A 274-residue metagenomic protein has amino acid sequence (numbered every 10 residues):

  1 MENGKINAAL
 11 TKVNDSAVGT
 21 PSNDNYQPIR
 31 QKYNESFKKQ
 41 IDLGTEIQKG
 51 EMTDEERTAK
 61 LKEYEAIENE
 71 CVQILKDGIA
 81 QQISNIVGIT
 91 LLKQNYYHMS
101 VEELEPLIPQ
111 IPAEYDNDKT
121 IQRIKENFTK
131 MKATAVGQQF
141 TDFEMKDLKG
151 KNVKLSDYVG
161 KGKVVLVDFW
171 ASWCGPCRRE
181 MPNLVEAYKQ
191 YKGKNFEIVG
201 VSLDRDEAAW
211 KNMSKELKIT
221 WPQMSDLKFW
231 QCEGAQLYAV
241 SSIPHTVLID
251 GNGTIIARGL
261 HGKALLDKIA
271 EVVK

Functional and structural regions predicted by a protein language model:
M1, K5-A9, V13, E65-Q139: N-terminal targeting signals for export/organelle localization
M1-A66, E70: A non-transmembrane, solvent-exposed segment enriched in polar/low-complexity residues
Q139, K163, S241-I243: Short, small/polar residue-rich loop motifs at catalytic or cofactor-binding pockets
E144-V165: A short beta-strand-turn-helix
K163, F169-E186: Conserved redox-active cysteine motifs that mediate thiol-disulfide chemistry, especially di-cysteine Cys-X(1-2)-Cys
D168, I198-S202, M224: Short beta-strand segments
R178-I219, F229-Q236, D267: Structural microenvironment flanking redox-active thiols in thiol-disulfide oxidoreductases
L217-I219, D226-V272: Thiol/disulfide oxidoreductase modules built on the thioredoxin-like
